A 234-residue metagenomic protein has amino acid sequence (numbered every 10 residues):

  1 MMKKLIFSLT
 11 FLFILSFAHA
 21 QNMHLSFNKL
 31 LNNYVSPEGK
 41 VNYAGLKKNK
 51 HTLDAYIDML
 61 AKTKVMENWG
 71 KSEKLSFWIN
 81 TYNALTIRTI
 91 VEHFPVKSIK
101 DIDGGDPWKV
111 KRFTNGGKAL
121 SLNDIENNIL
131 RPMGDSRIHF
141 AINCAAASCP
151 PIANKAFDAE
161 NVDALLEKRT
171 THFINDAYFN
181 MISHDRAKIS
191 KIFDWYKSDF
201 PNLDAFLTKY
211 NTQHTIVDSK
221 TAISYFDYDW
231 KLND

Functional and structural regions predicted by a protein language model:
M1-M2: N-terminal secretory signal peptides that target proteins for export/translocation
L5-S16: Sec-dependent N-terminal signal peptides
A18-A20: Cysteine-nucleophile amide-bond enzymes
N22-D234: Interaction/scaffold regions that mediate signaling and macromolecular assembly across diverse proteins
